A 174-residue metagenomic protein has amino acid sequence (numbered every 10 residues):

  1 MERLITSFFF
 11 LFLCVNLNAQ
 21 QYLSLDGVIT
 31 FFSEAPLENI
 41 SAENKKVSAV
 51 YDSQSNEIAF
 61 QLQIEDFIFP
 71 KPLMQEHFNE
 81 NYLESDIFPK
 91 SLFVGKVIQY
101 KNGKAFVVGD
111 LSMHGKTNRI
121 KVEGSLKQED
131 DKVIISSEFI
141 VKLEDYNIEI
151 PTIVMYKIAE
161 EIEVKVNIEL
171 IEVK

Functional and structural regions predicted by a protein language model:
M1-Y22: Bacterial Sec-dependent N-terminal signal peptides
A19-K174: Low-complexity, acidic/polar, glycine-enriched regions of mature
